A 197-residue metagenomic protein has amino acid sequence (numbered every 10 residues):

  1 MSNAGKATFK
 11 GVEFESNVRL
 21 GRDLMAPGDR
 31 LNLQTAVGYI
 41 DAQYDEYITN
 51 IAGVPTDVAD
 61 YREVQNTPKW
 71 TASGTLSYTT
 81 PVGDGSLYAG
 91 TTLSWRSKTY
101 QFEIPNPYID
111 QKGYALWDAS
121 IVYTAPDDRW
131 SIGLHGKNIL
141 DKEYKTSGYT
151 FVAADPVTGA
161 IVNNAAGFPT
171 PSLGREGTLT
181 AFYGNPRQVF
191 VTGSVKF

Functional and structural regions predicted by a protein language model:
S2-E103, T192-K196: Gram-negative outer-membrane beta-barrel transporters
N3-K6, P107-K112, T180: Outer-membrane beta-barrel proteins
A42, Y88-T92, D118, P156-V162: Extracytoplasmic gating/loop element in the C-terminal half of outer-membrane beta-barrel translocons and assembly
K69-S73, L116-D118, Q188: Transmembrane beta-barrel architecture of outer membranes
S94-F102, Y123-F197: C-terminal beta-signal and adjacent terminal beta-strands/loops of Gram-negative outer-membrane beta-barrel proteins
F102-P105, Y114: Generic long, charged, amphipathic alpha-helical segments
Y114-W117, R129: Strand-loop-strand
